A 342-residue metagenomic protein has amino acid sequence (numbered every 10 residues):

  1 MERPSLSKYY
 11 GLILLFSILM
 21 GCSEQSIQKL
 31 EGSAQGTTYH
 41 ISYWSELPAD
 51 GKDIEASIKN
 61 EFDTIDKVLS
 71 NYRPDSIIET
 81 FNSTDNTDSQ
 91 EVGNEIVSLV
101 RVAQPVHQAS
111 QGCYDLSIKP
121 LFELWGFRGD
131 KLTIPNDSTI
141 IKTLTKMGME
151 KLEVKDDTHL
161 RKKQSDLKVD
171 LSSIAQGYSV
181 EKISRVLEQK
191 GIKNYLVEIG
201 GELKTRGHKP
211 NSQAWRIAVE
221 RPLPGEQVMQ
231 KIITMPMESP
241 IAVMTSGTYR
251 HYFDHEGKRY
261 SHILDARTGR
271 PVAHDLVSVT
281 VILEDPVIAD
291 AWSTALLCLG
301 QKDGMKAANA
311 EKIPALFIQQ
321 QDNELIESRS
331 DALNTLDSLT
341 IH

Functional and structural regions predicted by a protein language model:
E2-S7, G21-H342: Mature catalytic core of soluble alpha/beta enzymes
Y10-L19: Bacterial N-terminal signal peptides
